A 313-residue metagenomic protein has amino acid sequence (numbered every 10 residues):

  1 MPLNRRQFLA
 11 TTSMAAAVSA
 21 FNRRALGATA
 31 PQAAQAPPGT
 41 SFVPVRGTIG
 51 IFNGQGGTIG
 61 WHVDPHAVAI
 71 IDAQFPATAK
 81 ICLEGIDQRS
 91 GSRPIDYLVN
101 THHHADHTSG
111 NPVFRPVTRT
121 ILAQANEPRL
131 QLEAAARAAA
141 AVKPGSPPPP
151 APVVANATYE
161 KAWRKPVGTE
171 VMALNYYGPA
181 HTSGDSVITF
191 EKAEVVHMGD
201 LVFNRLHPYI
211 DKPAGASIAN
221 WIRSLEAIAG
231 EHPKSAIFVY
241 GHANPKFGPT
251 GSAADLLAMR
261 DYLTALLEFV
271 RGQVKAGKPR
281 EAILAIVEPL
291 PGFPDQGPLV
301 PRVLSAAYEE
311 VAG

Functional and structural regions predicted by a protein language model:
M1-A16: N-terminal secretory signal peptides and thylakoid transit peptides that target proteins across membranes
L9, K275-G313: C-terminal regulatory/interaction regions
N22-F52: C-terminal segment of N-terminal export signals and the immediately downstream linker at the start of the mature
V43-R93, S186-F190, E194-D200: Conserved beta-strand hairpin/beta-sheet module of binuclear metal-dependent hydrolase folds, prominently
I71-A73, D96-H103, L122-A125, H197-G199 (+2 more regions): Active-site neighborhood of phospho(di)ester-bond hydrolases with catalytic His/Asp-centered motifs
Q88-R164: Active-site HxH/HxHxD metal-binding segment of metal-dependent hydrolases
T158-E191: Core dinuclear metal-dependent hydrolase active-site scaffold
I222-K278: Divalent-metal (often Zn2+) His-rich catalytic cores of metallo-beta-lactamase-fold enzymes
